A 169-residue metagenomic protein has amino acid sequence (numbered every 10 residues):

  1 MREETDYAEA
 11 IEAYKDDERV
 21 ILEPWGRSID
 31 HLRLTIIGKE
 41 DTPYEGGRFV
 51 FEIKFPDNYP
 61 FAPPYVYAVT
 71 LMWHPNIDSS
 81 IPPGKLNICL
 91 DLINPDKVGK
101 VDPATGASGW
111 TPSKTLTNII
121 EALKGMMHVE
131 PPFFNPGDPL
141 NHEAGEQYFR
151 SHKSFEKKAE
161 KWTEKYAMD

Functional and structural regions predicted by a protein language model:
M1-A10, Y14, Y65-D169: Domain-scale recognition of soluble eukaryotic interaction modules
E4, I11-R48, Y59: N-terminal onset of structured domains
V20, L32, P64, N87-I88: A broad, low-specificity signal marking well-ordered, structured residues that form hydrophobic/aromatic
I29, D41-Y44, N58-A62, W73-N76 (+1 more regions): Eukaryotic short linear interaction motifs
I36-G38, F55, A68: Hydrophobic residues in beta-strands and at strand termini
K54-P60, L123: Proline-anchored loop/turn motifs at beta-strand termini and strand-loop-strand connectors
